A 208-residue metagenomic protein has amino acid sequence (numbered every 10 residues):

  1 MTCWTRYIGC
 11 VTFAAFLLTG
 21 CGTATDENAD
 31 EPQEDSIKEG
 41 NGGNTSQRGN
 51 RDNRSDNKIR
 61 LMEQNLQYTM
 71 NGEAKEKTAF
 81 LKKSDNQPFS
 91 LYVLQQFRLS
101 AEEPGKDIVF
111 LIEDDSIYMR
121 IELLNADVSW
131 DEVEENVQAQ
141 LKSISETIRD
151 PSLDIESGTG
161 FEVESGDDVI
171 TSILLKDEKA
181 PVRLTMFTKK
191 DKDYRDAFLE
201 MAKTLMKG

Functional and structural regions predicted by a protein language model:
T2-T5, G9-C10, G22-Q87: N-terminal, intrinsically disordered, polar/charged segments of Gram-positive cell-envelope systems that serve as
F16-G20: C-terminal motif of bacterial Sec signal peptides marking the signal peptidase cleavage site
E76-L81, K106-I108, L153-V163: Short, hydrophobic/aromatic-rich segments at coil-to-beta transitions
F80-K83, M119-D127, G160, R183-K192: Second-shell loop/turn segments in exported
K82-D131: Secretory pathway targeting signatures of secreted, lumenal, and periplasmic proteins
E122-R149: Long, charged/polar, surface-exposed segments that mediate recognition or autoinhibition
A139-T188: Signature of long, low-cysteine stretches enriched in small and polar/charged residues
V182-G208: Surface-exposed amphipathic alpha-helical segments
